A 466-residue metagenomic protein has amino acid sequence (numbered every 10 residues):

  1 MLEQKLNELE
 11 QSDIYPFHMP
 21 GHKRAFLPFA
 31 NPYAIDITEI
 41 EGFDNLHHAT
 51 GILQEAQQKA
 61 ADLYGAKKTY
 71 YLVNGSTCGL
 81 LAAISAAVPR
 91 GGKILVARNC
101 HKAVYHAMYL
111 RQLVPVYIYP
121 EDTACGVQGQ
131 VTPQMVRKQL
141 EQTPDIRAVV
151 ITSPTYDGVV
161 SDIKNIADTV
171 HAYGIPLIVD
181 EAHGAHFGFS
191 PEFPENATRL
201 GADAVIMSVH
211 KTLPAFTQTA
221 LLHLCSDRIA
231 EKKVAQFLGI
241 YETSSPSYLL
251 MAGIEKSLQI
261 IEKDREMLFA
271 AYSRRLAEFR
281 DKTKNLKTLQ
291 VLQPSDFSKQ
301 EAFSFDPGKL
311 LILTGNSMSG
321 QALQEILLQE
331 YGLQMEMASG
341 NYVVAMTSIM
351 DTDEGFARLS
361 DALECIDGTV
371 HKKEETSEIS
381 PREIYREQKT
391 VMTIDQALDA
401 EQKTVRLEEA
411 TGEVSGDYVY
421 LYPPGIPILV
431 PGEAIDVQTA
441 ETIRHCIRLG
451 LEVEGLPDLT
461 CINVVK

Functional and structural regions predicted by a protein language model:
M1-G51: N-terminal "arm"/small-domain region of PLP-dependent enzymes with the aminotransferase-like
L2-N7, L63-A66, S76-S295, T314: Conserved PLP-enzyme active-site core in the AAT-like
Y33-G75: Conserved N-terminal alpha-helix of the aminotransferase class I/II PLP-enzyme fold
Y70-L72, V149-T152, V344-S348: Short glycine-rich or small-residue beta-strand-to-loop segments that form or flank ligand, phosphate, metal/Fe-S
D281-G455: Conserved C-terminal alpha-helix-loop-beta "cap" of PLP-dependent enzymes that closes/shapes the active-site mouth
E452-K466: Charge-dense polyanion-binding interfaces
